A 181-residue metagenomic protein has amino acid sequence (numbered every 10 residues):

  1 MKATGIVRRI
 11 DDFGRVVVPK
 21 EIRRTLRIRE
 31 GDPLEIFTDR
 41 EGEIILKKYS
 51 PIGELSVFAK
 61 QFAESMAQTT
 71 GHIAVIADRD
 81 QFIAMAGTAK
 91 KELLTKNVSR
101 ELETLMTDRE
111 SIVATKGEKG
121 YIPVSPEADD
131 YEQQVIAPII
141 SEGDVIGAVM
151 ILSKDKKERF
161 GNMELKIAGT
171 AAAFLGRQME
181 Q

Functional and structural regions predicted by a protein language model:
G14-L26: Short beta-strand-centered segments at strand-helix junctions
S56-S65, V98-E103, A148-Q181: Juxtadomain coupling helices with adjacent low-complexity linkers
A63-T69, A74: Short regulatory alpha-helical segment in sensory/regulatory domains of signaling proteins that mediates
I73-M85: Short hydrophobic alpha-helical segments used for membrane anchoring or interfacial signaling
M85, K91-P126: Regulatory sensory and allosteric helical modules in signal-transduction proteins and certain transcription factors
Q133-I140: A short, aliphatic-rich beta-strand micro-motif
